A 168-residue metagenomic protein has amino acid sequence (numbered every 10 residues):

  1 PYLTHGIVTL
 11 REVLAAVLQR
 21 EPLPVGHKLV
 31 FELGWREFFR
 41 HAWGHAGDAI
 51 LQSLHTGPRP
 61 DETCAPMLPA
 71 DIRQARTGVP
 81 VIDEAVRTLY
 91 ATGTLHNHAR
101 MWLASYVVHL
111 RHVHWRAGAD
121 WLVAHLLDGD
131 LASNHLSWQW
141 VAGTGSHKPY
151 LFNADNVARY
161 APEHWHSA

Functional and structural regions predicted by a protein language model:
P1-N97, S105-A168: C-terminal catalytic domain of photolyase/cryptochrome flavoproteins, centering on the FAD-binding pocket
